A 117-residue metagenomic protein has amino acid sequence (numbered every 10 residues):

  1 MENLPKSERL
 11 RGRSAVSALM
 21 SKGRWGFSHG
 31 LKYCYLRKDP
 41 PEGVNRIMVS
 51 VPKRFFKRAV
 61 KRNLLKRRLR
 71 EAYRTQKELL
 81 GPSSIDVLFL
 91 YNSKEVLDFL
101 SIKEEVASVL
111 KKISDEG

Functional and structural regions predicted by a protein language model:
M1-G117: Positively charged, solvent-exposed patches that mediate nucleic-acid binding
